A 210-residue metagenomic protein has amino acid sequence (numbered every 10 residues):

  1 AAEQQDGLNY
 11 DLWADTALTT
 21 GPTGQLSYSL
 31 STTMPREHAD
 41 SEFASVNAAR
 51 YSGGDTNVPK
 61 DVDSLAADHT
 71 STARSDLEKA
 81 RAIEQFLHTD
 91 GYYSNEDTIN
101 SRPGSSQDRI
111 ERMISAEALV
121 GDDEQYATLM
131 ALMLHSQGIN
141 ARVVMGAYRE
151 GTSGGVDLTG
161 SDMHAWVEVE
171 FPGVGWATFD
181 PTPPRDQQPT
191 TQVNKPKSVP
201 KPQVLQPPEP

Functional and structural regions predicted by a protein language model:
A1-A73: Structured beta-strand-rich cores of soluble
Q4-Q5, Q25, Q85, Q107 (+5 more regions): Residue-identity detector for glutamine
Q5-L8, T23, V46, H88 (+3 more regions): Alpha-helical structural elements
L8, A39, R50-G54, Y92-E96 (+2 more regions): Juxtamembrane membrane-insertion context
W13, V46, S105-R109, S153 (+1 more regions): Residue-level signal for pocket-adjacent positions within structured domains
T72, D76-A165: Active-site neighborhood of thiol-dependent amide/isopeptide-bond enzymes
